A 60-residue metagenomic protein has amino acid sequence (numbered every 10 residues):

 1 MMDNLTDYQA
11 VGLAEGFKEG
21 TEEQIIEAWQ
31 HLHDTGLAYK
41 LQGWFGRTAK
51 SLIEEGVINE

Functional and structural regions predicted by a protein language model:
M1-E60: Catalytic phosphate/metal-binding cores of nucleic-acid and nucleotide-processing enzymes, i.e., regions that mediate
